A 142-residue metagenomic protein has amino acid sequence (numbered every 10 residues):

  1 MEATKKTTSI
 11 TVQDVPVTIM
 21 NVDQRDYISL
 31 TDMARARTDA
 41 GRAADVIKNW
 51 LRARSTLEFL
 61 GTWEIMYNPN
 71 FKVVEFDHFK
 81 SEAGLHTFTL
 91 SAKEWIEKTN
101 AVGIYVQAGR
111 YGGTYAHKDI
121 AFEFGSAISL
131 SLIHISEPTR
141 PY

Functional and structural regions predicted by a protein language model:
M1-V46: N-terminal intrinsically disordered, low-complexity, charged/polar
T4, L57-Y111: Long, intrinsically disordered, low-complexity Ser/Thr/Pro-rich regulatory/activation regions of nuclear proteins
T18-V22, Q107-G112, A121-E123: Conserved phosphate-binding loops in nucleotide/dinucleotide-binding enzymes
T31-A34, G125, S136: Non-transmembrane alpha-helical segments in soluble domains of secreted/periplasmic/extracellular proteins
R37-G61: Compact nucleic-acid interaction/catalytic patches
A116, A121-S131: Conserved pre-motif C helix in the palm subdomain of viral-like polymerases
I133-Y142: Single conserved hydrophobic/aromatic residue that forms the stacking wall/gate of nucleotide- or nucleobase-binding
